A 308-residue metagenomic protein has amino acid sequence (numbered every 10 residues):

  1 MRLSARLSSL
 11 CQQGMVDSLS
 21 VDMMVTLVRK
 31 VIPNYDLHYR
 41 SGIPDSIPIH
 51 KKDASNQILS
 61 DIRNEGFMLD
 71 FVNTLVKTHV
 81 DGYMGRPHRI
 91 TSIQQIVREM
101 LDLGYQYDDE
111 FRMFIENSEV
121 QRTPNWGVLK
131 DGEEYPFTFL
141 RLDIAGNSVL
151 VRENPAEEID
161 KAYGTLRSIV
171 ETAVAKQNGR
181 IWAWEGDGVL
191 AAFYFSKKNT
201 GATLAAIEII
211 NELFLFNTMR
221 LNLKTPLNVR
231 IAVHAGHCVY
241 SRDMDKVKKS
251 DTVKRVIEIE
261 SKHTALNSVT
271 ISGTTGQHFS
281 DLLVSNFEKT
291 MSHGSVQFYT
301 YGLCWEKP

Functional and structural regions predicted by a protein language model:
M1-M113, L266-P308: Intrinsically disordered, glycine/charged-rich C-terminal tails and inter-domain linkers that flank nucleotidyl cyclase
P87-S148: The feature marks a conserved, polyanion-engaging helical scaffold used by nucleic-acid processing enzymes and innate
W126-G201: Catalytic NTP-binding/metal-coordinating core of nucleotidyl cyclase/transferase enzymes
N147, V189, C238, T275-G276: A generic structural signal for short hydrophobic patches within well-formed alpha-helices
Y163-N178, F195-I231, D251-E260: Alpha-helical scaffold within the catalytic cores of cyclic-nucleotide enzymes
E185, V229-H237, G273-T275: A general secondary-structure junction signal
F193-N199, I231-V247: Catalytic strand-loop-helix junctions within cyclic-nucleotide turnover domains
H234, T252-Q277: Catalytic/regulatory signature loops of cyclic-dinucleotide turnover enzymes and related class III nucleotidyl cyclases
